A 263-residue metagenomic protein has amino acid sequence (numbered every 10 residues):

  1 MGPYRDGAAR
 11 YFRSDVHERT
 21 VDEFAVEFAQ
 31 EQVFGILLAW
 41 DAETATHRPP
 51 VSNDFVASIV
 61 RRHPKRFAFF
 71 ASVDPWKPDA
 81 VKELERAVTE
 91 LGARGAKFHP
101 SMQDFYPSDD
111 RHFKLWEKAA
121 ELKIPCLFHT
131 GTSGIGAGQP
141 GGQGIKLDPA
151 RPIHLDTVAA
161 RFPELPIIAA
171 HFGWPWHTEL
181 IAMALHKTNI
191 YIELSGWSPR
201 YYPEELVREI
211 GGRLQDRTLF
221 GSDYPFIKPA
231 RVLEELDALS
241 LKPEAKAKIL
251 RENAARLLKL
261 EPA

Functional and structural regions predicted by a protein language model:
M1-A263: Helix-coil boundary/capping segments in enzymes
